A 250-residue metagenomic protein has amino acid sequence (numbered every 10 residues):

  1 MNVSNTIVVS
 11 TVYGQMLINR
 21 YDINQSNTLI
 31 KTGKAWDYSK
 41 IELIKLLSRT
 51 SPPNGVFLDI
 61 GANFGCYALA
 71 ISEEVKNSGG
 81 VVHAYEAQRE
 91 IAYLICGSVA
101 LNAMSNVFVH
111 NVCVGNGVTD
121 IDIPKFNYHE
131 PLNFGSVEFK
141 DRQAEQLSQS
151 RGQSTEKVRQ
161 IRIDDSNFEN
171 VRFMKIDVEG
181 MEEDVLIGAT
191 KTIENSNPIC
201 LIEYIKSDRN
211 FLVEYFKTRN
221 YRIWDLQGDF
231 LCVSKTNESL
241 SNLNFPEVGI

Functional and structural regions predicted by a protein language model:
M1-F108, S148-K157, F230-I250: S-adenosyl-L-methionine
L29, G33-L58, D120-D122, S136-S196 (+1 more regions): Short internal loop-to-helix segment that lines adenine-nucleotide cofactor pockets
E86-Q88, E179, E203-I205: Short strand-turn motif at the edge of the Rossmann-like AdoMet-binding core
H110-V112, Y221-D229: Conserved S-adenosyl-L-methionine
C113-N116, R162: Conserved acidic residues
D120-Y128, K235-N242: Short, surface-exposed amphipathic charged segments that create phosphate/polyanion-binding patches used for binding
N197-E203: Conserved beta-strand signature within the Rossmann-like core of class I S-adenosyl-L-methionine
L201, R209-R219: C-terminal substrate-binding/active-site "lid" region of AdoMet-derived donor-dependent transferases
